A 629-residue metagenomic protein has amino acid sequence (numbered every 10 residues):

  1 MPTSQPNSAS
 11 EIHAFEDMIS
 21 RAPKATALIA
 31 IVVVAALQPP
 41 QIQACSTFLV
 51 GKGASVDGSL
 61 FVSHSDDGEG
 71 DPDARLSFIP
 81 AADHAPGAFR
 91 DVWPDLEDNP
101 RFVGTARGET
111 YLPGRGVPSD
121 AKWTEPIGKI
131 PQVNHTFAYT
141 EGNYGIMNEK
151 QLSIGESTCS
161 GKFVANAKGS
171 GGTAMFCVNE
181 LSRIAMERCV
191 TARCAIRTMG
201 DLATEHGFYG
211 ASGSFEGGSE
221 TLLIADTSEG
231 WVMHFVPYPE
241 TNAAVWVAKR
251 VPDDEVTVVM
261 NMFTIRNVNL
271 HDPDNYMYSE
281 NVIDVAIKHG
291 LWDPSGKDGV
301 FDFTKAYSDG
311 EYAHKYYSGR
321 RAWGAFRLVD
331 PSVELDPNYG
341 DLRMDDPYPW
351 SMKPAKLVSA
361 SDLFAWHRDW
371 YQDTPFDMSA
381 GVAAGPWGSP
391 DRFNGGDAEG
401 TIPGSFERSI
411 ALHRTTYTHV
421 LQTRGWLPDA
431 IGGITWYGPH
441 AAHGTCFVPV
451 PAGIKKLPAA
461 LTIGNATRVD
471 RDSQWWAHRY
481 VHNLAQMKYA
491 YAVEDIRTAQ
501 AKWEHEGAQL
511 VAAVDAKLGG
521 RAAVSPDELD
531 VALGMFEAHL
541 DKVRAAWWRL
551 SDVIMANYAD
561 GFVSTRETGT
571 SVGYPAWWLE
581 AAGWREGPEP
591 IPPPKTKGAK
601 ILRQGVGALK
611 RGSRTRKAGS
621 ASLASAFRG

Functional and structural regions predicted by a protein language model:
E11, F15-A27: Bacterial N-terminal signal peptides that target proteins for export
P23-Q41: Cleavable N-terminal signal peptides of Sec/SRP-targeted secreted and luminal proteins
C45-C177, T198-V358: A contiguous strand-loop segment
A167-G171, E180-C189: Second-shell loop/turn segments in exported
G319-A322, R327-G404, R408-I410, Y489 (+3 more regions): Accessory, solvent-exposed terminal regions and/or long lumenal/extracellular loops of proteins
W387-G520: Substrate-recognition/cap regions that form aromatic- and gly/pro-loop-enriched pockets for small-molecule ligands
R497-S620, A624-F627: Histidine-centered catalytic/metal-binding microenvironments
